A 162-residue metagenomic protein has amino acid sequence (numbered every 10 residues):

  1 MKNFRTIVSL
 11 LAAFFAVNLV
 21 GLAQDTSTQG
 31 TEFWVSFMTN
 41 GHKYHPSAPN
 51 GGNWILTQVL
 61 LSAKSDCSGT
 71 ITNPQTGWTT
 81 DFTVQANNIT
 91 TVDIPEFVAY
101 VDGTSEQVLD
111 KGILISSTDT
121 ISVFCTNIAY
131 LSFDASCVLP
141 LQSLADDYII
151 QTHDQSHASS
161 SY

Functional and structural regions predicted by a protein language model:
M1-S27: Bacterial Sec-dependent N-terminal signal peptides
Q24-Y162: Intrinsically disordered, low-complexity linker/terminal regions across diverse proteins
